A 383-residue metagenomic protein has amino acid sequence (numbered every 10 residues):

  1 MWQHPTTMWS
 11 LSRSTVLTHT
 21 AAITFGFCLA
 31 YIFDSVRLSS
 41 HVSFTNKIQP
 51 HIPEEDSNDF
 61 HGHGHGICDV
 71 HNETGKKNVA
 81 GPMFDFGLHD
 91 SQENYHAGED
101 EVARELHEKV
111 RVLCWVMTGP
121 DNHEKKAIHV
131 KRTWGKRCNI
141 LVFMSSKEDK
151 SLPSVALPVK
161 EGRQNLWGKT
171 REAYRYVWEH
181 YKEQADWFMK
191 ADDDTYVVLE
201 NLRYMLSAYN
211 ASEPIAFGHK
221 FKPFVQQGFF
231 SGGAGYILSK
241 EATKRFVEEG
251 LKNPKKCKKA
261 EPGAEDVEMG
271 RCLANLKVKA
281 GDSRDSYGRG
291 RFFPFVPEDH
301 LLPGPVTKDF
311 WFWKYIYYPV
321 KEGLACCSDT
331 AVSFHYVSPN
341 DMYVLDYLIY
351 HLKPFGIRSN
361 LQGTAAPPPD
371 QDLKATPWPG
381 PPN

Functional and structural regions predicted by a protein language model:
W2-N383: Secretory-pathway lumenal glyco-enzymes, predominantly type II signal-anchor Golgi glycosyltransferases
